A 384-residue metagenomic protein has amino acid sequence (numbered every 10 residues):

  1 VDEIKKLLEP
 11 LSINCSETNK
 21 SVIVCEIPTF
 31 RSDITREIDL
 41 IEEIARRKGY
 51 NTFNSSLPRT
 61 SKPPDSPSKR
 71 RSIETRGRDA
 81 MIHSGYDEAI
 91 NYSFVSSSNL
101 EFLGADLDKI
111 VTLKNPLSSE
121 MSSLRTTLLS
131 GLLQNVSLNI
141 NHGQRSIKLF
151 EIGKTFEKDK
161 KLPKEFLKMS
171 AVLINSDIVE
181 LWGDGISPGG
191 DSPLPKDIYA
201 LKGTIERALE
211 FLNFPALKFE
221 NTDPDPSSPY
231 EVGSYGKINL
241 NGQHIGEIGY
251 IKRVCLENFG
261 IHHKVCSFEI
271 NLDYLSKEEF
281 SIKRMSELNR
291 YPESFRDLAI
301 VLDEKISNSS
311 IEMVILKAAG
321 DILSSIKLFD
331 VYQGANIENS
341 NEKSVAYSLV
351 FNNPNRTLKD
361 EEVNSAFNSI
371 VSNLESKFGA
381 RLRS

Functional and structural regions predicted by a protein language model:
V1-I147, V350-P354, L358, E362-S384: Extended, well-folded interaction surfaces typified by the phenylalanyl-tRNA synthetase beta subunit core
D2-P10, D39-E43, E88, F94-S98 (+3 more regions): Conserved alpha/beta core surface patches that mediate binding of polyanionic ligands
I4-E17, V22, D33, E37 (+2 more regions): A carboxyl-terminal module marker
S21, R47-T60, K109-K114, T155-G190 (+2 more regions): Residues forming anionic-ligand binding surfaces in small-molecule and nucleic-acid pockets of primarily soluble enzymes
E26, D65-S66, S98-L103, D159-K161 (+2 more regions): Short, solvent-exposed polar/charged micro-motifs at secondary-structure junctions
I27-T29, N115-L117, K154, L173-N175 (+2 more regions): Short, structured patches in soluble enzyme cores that scaffold and shape functional sites
D79, H83, N139-G143, D159-P163 (+3 more regions): A general structural signal for short secondary-structure junctions and capping/turn motifs
A105-L107, T126, Q144-S146, P163-E165 (+4 more regions): A short, structural micro-pattern
